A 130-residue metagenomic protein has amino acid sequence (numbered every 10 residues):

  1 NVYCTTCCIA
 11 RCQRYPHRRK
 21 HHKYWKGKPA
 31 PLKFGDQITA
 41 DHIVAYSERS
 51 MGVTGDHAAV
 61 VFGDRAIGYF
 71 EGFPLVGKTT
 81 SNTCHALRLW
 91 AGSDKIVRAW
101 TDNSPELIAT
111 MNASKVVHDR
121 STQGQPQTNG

Functional and structural regions predicted by a protein language model:
N1-G130: Retroviral integrase
